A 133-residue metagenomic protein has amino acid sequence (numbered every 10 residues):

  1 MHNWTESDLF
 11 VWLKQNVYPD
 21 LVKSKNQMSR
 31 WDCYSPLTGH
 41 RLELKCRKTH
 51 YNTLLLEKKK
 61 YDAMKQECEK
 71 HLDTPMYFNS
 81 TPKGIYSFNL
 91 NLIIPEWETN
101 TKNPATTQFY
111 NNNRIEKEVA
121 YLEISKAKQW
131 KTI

Functional and structural regions predicted by a protein language model:
M1-Q27, K70, I85: Acidic-basic catalytic patches of nuclease active cores, encompassing PD-(D/E)XK and other metal-cofactor nuclease
Q15, L21-K25, Y34-P36, S80-I133: Non-catalytic C-terminal interaction segments of nucleic acid-processing enzymes
K23-S24, C46-I93: Catalytic cores of nucleic-acid endonucleases
C33-H50: Conserved catalytic cores of phosphodiester-cleaving nucleases, focusing on short active-site segments
R41-E43, L56, Y110: General helical secondary-structure elements
